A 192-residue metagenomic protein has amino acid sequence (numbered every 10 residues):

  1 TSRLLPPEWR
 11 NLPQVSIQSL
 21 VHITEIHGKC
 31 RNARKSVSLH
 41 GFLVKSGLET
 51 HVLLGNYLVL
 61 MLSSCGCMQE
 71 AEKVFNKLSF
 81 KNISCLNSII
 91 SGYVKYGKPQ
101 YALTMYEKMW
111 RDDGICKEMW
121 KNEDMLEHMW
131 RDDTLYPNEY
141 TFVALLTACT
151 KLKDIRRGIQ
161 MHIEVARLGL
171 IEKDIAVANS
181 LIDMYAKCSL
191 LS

Functional and structural regions predicted by a protein language model:
T1-S192: Alpha-helical tandem repeat RNA-binding modules
